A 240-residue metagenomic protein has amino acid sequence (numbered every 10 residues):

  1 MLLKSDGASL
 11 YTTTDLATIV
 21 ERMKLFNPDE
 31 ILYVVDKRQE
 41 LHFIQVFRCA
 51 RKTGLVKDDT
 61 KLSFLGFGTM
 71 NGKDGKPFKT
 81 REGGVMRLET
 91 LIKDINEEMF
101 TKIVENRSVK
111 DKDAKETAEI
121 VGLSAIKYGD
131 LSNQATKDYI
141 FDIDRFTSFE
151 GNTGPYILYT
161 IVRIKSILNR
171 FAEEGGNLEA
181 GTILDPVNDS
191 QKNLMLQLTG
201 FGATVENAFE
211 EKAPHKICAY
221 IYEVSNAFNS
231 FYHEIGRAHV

Functional and structural regions predicted by a protein language model:
M1-R237: Non-catalytic interaction-recognition regions
